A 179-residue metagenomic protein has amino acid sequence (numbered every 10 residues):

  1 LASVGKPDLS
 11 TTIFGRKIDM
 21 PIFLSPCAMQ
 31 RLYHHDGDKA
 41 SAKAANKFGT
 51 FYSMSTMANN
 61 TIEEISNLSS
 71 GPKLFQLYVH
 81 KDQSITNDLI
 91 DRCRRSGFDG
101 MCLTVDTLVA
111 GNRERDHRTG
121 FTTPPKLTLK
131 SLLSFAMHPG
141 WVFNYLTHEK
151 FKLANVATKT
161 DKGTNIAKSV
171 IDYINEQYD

Functional and structural regions predicted by a protein language model:
L1-G15, G120, P124-D179: An N-cap/entry alpha-helix motif that binds or orients negatively charged groups
L1-V109: N-terminal capping/small domains of soluble enzymes
N46, N59-N60, N67, N87 (+5 more regions): Detector for Asparagine
C93, T119-G120: Short, solvent-exposed amphipathic alpha-helical segments in soluble enzyme and RNA/protein-processing domains
R113-H117: Short aromatic-enriched loop/helix-cap "lid" or pocket-rim segments at secondary-structure transitions that line
